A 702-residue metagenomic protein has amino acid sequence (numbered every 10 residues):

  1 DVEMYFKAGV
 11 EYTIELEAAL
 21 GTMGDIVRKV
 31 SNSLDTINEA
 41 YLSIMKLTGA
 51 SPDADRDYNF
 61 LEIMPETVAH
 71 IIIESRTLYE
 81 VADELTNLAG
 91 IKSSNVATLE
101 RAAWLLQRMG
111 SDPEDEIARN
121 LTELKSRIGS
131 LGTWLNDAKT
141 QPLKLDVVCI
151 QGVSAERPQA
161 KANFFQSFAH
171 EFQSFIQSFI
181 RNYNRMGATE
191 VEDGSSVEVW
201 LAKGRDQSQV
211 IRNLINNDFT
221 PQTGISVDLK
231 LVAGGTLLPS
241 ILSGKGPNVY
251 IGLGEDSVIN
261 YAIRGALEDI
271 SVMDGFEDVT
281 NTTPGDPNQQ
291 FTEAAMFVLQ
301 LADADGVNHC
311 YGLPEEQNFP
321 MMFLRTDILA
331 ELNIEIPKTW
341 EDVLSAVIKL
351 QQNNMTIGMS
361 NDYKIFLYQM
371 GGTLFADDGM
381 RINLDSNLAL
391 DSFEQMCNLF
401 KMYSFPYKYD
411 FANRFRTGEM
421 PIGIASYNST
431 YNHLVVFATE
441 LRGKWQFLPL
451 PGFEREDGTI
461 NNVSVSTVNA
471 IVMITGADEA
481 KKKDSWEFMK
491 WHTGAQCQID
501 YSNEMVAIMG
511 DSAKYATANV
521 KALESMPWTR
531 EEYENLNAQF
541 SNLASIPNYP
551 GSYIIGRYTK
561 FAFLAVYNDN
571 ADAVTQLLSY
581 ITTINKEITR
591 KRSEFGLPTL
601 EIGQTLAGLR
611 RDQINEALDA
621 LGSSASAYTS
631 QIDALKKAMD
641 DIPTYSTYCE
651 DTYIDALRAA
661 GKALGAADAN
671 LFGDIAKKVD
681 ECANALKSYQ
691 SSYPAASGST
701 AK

Functional and structural regions predicted by a protein language model:
T22-N260, A480, V574-T575, I581-G622 (+1 more regions): Conserved N-terminal structural module of periplasmic/extracytoplasmic solute-binding proteins
I91, M109-D112, E116-N120, L145-V148 (+2 more regions): C-terminal capping/gating helix-and-loop segments adjacent to ligand/active sites or protein-protein/ligand interfaces
E171-D193, S257-M321, L344, K444-P451 (+1 more regions): Hinge/lid segment of periplasmic solute-binding proteins
N217-A294, D327-E335, P421-I422, V436-E440 (+1 more regions): Extracytoplasmic "Venus flytrap"/periplasmic binding protein-like
A262-G265, S271, P284-D286, T292-I336 (+6 more regions): Periplasmic solute-binding protein
G379-K408, L450: Glycine-centered hinge/linker elements that transmit conformational signals in sensory and ligand-binding systems
A438-K514, F540-A544, L564: Extracytoplasmic/periplasmic substrate-recognition and gating elements
L450-G452, N503-Y567, L597-G622: Long, aromatic- and glycine/proline-rich binding clefts that accommodate carbohydrate-like moieties
